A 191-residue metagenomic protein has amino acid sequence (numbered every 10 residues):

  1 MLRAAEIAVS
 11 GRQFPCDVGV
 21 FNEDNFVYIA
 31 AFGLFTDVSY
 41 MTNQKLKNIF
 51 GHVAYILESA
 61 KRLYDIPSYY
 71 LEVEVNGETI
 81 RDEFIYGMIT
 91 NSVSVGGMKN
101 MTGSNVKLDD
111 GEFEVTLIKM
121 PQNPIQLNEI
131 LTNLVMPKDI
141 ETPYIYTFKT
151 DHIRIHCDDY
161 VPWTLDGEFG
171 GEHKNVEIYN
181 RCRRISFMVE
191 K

Functional and structural regions predicted by a protein language model:
M1-I89: Catalytic core of DAGKc-family lipid kinases
E6, G96, M188-K191: Soluble, non-transmembrane catalytic domains of enzymes that act on hydrophobic metabolites at membranes
A31, F35, M88-S104, F169: Glycine-rich phosphate/pyrophosphate-binding beta-alpha loops
T36-V38, R81-E83, V95-M98, N123-L127: Short acidic/glycine-rich loop or secondary-structure boundary segments that cap or lie
L46-A54, S94-G96, S104-N123: Gly/Ser/Thr-rich active-site loops/lids in small-molecule metabolic enzymes that frequently grip phosphoryl groups
P67-Y69, E83-I85, D109-E114, K149-D151: A generic structural signal for short beta-strands and their flanking turns/coil linkers
V75-N76, R81, K107, L117-K191: ATP/nucleoside-binding phosphotransfer catalytic cores, i.e., glycine-rich phosphate-binding loops
